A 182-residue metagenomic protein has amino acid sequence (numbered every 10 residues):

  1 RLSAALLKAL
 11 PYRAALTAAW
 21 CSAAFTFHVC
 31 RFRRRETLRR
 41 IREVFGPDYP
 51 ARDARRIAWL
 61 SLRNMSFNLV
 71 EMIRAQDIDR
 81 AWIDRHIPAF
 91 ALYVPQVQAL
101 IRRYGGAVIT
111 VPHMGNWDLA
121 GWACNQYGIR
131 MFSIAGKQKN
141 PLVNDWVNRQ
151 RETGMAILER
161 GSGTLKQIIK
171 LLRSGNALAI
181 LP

Functional and structural regions predicted by a protein language model:
R1-V108, G115: Membrane-proximal helical "anchor" segments flanking the first transmembrane region of inner-membrane enzymes
Q76-P182: Soluble catalytic domains of membrane acyltransferases
